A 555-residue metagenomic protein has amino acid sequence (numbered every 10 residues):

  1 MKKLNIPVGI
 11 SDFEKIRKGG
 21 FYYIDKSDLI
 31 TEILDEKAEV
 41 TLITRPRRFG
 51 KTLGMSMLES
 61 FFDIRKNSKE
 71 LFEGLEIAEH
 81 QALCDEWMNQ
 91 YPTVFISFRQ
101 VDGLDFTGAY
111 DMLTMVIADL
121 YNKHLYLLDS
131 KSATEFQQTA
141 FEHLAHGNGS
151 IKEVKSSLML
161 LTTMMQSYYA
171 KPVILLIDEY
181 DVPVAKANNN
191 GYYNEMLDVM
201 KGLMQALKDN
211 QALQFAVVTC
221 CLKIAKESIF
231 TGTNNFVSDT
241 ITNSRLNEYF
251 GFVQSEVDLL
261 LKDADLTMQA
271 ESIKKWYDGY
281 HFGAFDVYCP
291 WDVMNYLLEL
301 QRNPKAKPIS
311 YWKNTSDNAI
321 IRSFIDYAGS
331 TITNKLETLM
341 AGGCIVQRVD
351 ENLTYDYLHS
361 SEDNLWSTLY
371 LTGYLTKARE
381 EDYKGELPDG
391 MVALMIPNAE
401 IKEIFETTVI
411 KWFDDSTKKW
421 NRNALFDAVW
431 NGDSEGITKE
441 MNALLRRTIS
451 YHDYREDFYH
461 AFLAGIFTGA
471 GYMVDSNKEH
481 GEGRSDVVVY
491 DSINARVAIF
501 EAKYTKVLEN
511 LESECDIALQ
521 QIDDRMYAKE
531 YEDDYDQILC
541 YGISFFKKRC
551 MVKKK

Functional and structural regions predicted by a protein language model:
M1-H80, L444: Walker A/P-loop-proximal flanking segment of P-loop NTPase domains
V8-R17, V101-L104, G108, M112-K155 (+1 more regions): Conserved P-loop NTPase mechanochemical-coupling segment
G9, E14, S60-Y126: P-loop NTPase motor core
Y121, S157-Q166, E195-A216, Y527-E530: Substrate-engagement module of ASCE P-loop NTPases
Y169-Y193: Conserved P-loop NTPase "ATPase switch" module shared by AAA+ and STAND
I174-D178, Q214-C221: Structural recognition of the conserved hydrophobic beta-strand(s) that form the central parallel beta-sheet of P-loop
S228-T231, D239-L298: Amphipathic alpha-helical segments of the small helical/lid subdomains adjacent to P-loop NTPase cores
F236, Y288-M526, Q537, M551-K555: Extended alpha-helical interface modules used as scaffolds for assembling large macromolecular complexes
